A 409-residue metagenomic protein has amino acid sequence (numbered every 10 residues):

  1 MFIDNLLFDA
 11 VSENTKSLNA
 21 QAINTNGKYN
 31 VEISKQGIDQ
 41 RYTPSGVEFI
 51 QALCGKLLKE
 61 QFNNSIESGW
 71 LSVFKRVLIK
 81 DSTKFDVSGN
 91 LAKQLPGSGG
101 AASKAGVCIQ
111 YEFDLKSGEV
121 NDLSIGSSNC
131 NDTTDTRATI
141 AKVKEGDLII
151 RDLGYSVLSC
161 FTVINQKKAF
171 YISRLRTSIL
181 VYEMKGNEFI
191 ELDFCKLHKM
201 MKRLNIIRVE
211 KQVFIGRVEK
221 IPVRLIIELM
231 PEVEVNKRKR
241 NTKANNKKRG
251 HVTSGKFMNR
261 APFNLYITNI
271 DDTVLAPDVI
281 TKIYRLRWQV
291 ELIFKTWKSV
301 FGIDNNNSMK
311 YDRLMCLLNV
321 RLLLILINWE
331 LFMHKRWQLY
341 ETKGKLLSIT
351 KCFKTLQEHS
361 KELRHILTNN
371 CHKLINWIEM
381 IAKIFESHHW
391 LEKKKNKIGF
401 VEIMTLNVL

Functional and structural regions predicted by a protein language model:
M1-L18, Y42-S45, F49-K56, G69-R76 (+2 more regions): Single, function-defining residue in the core of a domain
N19-I23: Short alpha-helical "recognition helix" segments of helix-turn-helix
N24-D39: Short, basic interhelical loop/turn and adjoining N-cap of the next helix at nucleic-acid- or acidic-partner-contacting
K59-S68: A short, well-structured juxtamembrane/interface segment
